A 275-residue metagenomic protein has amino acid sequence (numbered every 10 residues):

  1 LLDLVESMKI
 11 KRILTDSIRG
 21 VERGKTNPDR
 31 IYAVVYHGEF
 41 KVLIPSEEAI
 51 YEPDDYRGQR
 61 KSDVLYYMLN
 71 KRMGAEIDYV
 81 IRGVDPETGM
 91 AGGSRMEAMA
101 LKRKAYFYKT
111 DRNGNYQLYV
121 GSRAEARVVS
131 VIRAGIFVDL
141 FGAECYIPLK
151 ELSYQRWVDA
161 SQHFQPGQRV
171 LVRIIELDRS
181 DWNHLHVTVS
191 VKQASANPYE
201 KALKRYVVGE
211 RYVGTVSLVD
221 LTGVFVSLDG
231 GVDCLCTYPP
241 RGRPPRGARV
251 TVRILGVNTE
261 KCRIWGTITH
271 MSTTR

Functional and structural regions predicted by a protein language model:
L1-R275: Single-stranded RNA-binding regions, centering on S1/OB-family and related RNA-binding modules
